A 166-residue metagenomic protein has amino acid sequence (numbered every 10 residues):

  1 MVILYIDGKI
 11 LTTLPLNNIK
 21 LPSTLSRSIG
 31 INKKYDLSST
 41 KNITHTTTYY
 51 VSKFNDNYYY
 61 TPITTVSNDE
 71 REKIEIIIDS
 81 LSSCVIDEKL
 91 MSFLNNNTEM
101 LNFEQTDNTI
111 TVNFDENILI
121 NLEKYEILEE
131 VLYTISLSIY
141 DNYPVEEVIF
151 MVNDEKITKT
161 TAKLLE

Functional and structural regions predicted by a protein language model:
M1-E166: Bimodal "functional hotspot" detector
